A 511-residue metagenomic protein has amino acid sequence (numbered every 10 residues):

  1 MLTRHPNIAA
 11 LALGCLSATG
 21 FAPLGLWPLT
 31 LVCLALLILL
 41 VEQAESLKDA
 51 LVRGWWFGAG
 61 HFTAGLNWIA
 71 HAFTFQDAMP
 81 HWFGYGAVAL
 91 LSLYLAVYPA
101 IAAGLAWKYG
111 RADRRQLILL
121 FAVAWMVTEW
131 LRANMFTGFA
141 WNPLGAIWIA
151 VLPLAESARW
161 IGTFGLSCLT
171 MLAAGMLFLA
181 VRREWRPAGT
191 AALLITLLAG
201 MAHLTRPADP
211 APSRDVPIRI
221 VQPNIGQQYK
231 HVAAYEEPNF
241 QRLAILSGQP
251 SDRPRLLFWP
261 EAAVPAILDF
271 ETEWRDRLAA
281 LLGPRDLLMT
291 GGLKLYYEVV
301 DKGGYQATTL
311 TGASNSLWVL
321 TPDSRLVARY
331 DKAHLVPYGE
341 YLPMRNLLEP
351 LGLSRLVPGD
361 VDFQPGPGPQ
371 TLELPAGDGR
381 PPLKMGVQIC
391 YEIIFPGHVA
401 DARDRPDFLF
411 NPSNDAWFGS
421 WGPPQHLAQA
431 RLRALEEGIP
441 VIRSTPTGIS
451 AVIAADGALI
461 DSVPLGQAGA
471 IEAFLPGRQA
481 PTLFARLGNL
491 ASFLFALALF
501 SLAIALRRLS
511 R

Functional and structural regions predicted by a protein language model:
M1-P207, L256, G419-S420, A430-R433 (+3 more regions): Membrane-embedded alpha-helical bundles of multi-pass enzymes that act on lipidic or dolichyl-linked glycan substrates
T205-L487, A491: Soluble catalytic domains of enzymes that build or remodel membrane lipids, polysaccharides, and related
